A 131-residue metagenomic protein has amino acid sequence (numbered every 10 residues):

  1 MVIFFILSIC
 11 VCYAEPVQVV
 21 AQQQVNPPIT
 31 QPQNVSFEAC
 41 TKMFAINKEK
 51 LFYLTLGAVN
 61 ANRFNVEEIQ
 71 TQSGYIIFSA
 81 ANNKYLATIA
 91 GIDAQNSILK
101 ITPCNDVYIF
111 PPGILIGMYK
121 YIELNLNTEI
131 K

Functional and structural regions predicted by a protein language model:
M1-C10: Bacterial N-terminal signal peptides
E15-K131: Ser/Thr-rich, low-complexity intrinsically disordered terminal regions
